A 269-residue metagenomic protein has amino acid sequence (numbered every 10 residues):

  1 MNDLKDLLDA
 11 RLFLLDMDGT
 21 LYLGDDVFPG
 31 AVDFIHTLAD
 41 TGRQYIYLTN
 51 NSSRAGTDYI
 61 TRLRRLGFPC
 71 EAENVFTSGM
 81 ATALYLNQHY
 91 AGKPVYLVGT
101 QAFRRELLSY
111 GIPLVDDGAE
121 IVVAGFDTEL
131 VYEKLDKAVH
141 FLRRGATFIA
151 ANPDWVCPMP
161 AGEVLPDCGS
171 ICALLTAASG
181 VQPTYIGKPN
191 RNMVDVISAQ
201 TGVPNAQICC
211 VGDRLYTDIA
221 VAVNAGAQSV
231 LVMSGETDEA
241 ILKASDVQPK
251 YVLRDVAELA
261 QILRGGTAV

Functional and structural regions predicted by a protein language model:
M1-L15, Y22-R43, R54-F76, A83-V269: Asp-based, Mg2+/Mn2+-dependent phosphohydrolase catalytic module
I46-L48: Domain-scale selection of a single, long terminal region that carries the protein's primary operational module
N51: Conserved phosphate/oxyanion-binding catalytic-loop motifs
